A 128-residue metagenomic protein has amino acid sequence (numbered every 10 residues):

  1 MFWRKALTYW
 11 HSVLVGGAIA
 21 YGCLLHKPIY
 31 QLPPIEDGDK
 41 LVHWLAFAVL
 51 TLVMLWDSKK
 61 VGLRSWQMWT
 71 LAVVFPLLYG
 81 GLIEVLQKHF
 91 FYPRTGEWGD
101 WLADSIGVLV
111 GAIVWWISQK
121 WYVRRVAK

Functional and structural regions predicted by a protein language model:
M1-D57, A72: "…centered on the first transmembrane helix and the immediately adjacent amphipathic helix/loop
M1-K27, W98-K128: Terminal transmembrane helix and immediately flanking juxtamembrane interfaces of multi-pass membrane proteins
G17-L25, L78-K88: C-terminal TM-helix exit segments that contain a strictly Trp-centered aromatic cap at the helix terminus
H26-Y30, K60-L63, K88-F91, V123-A127: Perimembrane helix-loop junctions in membrane proteins
I29-G38, G81-L109: Interfacial helix-loop-helix junctions of multi-pass membrane proteins
A46, L71-L82: Hydrophobic alpha-helical membrane segments
A46-V61, V108-Q119: Membrane-interfacial alpha-helical segments at the cytosolic side of multi-pass membrane proteins
V61-V74: Internal alpha-helical transmembrane segments of multi-pass membrane proteins
